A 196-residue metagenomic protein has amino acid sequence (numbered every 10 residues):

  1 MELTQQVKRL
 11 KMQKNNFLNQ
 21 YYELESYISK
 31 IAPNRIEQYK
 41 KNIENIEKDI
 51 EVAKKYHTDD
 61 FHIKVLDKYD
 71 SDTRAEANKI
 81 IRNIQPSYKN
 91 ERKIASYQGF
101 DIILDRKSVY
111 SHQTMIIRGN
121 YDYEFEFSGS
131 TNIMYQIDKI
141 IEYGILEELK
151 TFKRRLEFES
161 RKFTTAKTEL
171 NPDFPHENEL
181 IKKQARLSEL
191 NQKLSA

Functional and structural regions predicted by a protein language model:
M1-D70: C-terminal accessory region of SF2 helicases/translocases
M1-Y27, S87-A196: Mid-to-C-terminal oligomerization/interaction "stalk" domains of large proteins
K48-I103, A185-L194: Extended, charge-rich alpha-helical segments
